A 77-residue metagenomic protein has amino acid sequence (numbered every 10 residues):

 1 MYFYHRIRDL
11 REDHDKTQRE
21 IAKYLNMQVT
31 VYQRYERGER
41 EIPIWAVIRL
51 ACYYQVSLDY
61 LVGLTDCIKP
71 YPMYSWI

Functional and structural regions predicted by a protein language model:
H5-Y24, R49, S75-W76: Short basic helix-loop element that most often maps to the first helix and adjoining turn of HTH DNA-binding modules
I7, I21-A22, Y32-Y35, L61: Conserved hydrophobic/aromatic packing and binding residues within compact polymer-binding modules
N26-E41: Recognition helix of helix-turn-helix/homeodomain-like DNA-binding domains that insert into the DNA major groove
G38, R49, C67: Alpha-helical DNA-recognition elements
W45-Y60: DNA major-groove recognition helix of helix-turn-helix/homeodomain DNA-binding modules
V62-I77: Short, charged recognition helix plus adjacent turn of helix-turn-helix-like nucleic-acid-binding domains
